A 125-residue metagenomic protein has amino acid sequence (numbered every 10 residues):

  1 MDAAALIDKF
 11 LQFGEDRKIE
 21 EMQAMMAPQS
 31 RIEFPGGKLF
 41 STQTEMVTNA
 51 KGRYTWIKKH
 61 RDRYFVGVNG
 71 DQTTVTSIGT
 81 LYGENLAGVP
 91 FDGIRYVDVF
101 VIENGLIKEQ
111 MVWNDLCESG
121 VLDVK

Functional and structural regions predicted by a protein language model:
M1-M25: Short acidic-aromatic low-complexity motifs
F10, M22-Q23, S30, M46 (+4 more regions): Hydrophobic pocket/interface hotspot
I19-A24, P28-T73: A solvent-exposed, acidic/Ser-Thr-rich amphipathic alpha-helical stretch
E45, Y96, W113-D115: Residue-level structural signal for beta-strand termini and adjacent loop
D71-L81: A short hydrophobic beta-strand element
T80-N104: Exposed beta-sheet edge and beta->alpha loop/turn motif
E109-K125: Low-complexity, intrinsically disordered terminal/linker segments enriched in charged and Gly/Pro repeats
